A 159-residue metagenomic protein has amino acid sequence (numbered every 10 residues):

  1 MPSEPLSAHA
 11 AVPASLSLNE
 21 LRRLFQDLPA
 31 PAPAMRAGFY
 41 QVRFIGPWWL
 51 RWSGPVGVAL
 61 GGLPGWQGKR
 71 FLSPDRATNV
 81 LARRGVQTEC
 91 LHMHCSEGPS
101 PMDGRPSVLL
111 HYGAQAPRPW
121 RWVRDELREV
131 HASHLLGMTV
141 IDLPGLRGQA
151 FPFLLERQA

Functional and structural regions predicted by a protein language model:
P2-A159: Soluble ligand-binding/transfer domains with enclosed cavities or grooves
